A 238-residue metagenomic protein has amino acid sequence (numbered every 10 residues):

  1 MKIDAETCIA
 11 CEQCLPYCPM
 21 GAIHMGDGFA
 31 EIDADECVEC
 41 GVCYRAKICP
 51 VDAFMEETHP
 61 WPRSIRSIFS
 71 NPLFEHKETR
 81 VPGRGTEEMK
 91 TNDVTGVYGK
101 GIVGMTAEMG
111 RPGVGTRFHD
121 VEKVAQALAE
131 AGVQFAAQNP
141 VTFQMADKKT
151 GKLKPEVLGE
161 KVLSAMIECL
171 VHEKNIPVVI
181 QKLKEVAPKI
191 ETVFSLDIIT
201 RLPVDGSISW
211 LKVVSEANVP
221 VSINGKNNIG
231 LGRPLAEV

Functional and structural regions predicted by a protein language model:
K2, I9, I65-G104, A125-A129 (+4 more regions): Long, contiguous binding/interaction regions
K2-A5, I9, Q13-A34, V38-P62: Iron-sulfur cluster-binding cysteine motifs and their immediate structural context in ferredoxin-like electron-transfer
L15, A22, Y44, A129-G132 (+1 more regions): Structural signal for hydrophobic packing residues in well-ordered secondary-structure cores of soluble enzyme domains
I102-R111, A165: Short glycine-/aliphatic-rich beta-strand segments at the starts of folded cytosolic domains
V114-D120, E173-K182: Short, conserved charged micro-motifs
D120-K149: Short amphipathic alpha-helix segments
A136, A165, I176-V179: Extracellular EGF-like repeat architecture and associated secretion/anchoring segments
K161-A165, V171: Flexible loop/N-cap segments at domain edges
